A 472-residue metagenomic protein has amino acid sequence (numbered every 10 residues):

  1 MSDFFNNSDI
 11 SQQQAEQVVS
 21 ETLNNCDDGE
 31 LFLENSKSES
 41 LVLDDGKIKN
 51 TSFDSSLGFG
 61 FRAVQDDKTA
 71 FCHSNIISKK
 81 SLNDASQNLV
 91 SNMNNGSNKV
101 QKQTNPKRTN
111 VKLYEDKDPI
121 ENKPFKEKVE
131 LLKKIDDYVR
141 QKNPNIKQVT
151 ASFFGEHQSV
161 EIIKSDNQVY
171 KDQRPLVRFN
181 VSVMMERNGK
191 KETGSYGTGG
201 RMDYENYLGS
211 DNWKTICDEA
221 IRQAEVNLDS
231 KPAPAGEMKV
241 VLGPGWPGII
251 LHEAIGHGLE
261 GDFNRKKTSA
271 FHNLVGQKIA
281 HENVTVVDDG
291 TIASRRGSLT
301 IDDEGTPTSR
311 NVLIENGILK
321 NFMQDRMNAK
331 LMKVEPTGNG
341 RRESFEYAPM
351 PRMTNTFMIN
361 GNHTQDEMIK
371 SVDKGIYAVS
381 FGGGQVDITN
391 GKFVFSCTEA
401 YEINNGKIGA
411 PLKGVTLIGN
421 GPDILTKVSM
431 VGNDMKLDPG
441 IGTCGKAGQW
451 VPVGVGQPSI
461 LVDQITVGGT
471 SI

Functional and structural regions predicted by a protein language model:
M1-I472: N-terminal small-residue-enriched
